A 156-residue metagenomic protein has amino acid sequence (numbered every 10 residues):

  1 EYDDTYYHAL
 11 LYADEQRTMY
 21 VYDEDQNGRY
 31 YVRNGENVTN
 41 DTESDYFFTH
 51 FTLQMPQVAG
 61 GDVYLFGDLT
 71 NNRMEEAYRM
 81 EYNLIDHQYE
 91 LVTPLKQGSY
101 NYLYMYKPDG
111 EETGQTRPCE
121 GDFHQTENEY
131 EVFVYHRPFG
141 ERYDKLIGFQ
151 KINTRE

Functional and structural regions predicted by a protein language model:
D4-A59, D144-E156: Basic K/R-rich, polyanion-interacting modules in nucleoproteins and related proteins
H50-Q97, D109-P138: Aromatic-rich carbohydrate-binding modules that target alpha-glucans
F139-Y143: Short glycine/proline-enriched turn or capping motifs at secondary-structure junctions
